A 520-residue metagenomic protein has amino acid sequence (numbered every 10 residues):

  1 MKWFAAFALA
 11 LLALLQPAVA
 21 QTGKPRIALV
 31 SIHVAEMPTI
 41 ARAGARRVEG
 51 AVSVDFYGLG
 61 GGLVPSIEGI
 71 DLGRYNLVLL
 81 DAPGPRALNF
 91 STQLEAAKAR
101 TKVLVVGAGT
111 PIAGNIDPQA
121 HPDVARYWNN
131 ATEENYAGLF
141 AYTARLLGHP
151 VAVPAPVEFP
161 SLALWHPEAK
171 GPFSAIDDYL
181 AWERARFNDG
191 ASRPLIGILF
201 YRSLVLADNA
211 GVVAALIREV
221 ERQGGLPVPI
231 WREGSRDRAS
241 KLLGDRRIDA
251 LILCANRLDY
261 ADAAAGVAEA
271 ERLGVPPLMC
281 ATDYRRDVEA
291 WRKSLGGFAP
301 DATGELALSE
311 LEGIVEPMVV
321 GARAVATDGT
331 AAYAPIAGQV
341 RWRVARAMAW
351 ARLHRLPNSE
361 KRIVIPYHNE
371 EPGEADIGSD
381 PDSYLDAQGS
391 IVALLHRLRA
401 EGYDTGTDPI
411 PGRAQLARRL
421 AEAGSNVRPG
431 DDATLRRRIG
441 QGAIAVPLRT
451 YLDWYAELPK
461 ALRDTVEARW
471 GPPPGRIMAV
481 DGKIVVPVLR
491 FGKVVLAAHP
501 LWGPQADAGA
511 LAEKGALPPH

Functional and structural regions predicted by a protein language model:
A5-L14: Bacterial N-terminal signal peptides
A20-H520: An N-terminal assembly and electron-transfer interface module characteristic of large anaerobic redox and radical
